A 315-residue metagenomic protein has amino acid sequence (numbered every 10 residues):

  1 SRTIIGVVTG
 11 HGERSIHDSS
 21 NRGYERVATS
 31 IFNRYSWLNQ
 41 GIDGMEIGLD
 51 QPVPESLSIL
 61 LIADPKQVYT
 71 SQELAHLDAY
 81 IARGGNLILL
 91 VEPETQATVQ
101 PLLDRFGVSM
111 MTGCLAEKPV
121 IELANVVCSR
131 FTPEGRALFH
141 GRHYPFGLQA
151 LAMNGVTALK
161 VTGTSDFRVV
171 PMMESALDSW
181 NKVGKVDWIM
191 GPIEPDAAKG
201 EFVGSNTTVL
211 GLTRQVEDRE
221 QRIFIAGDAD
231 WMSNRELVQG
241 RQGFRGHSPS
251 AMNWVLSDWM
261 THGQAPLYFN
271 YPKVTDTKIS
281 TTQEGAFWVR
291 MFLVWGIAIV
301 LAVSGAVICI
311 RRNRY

Functional and structural regions predicted by a protein language model:
S1-Y315: Short, surface-exposed patches at the edges or C-terminal ends of soluble domains, predominantly
